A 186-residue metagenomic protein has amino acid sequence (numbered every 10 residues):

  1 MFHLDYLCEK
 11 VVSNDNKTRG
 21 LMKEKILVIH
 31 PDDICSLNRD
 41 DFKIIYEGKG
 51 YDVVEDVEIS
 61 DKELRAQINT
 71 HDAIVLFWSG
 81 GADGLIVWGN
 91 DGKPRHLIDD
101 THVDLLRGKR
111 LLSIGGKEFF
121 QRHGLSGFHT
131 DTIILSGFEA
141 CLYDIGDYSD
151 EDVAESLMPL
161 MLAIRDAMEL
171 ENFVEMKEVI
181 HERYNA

Functional and structural regions predicted by a protein language model:
F2, Y6, E24-I26, Y51-V53 (+4 more regions): Generic preference for hydrophobic/aromatic residues in regular secondary structure cores
F2-V11, D15-F77, L112-G116, F120: A domain-level signal for caspase-like cysteine endopeptidase catalytic cores and their zymogen-processing architecture
I29-D32, V75-D83, H129-G137: Short loop/turn segments at strand-loop or loop-helix junctions that form parts of catalytic or ligand-binding pockets
L37-D40, V87-D91, R122-L125, E139-A140: A short acidic (Asp/Glu
S60, I98-D99, N172: Helix N-cap and loop-to-helix transition residues
A82-R107: A short, glycine/acidic-enriched catalytic loop
R110, G115-A186: Active-site-proximal C-terminal subdomain of hydrolase catalytic domains
